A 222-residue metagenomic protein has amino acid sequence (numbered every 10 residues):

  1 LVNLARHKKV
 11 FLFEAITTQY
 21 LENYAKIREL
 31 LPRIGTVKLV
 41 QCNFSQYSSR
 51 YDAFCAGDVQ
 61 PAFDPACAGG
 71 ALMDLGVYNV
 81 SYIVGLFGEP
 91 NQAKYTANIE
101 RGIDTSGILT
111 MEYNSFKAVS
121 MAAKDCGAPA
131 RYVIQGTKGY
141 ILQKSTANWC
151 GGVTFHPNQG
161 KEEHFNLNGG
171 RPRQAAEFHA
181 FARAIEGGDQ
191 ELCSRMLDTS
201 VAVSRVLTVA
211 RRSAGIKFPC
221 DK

Functional and structural regions predicted by a protein language model:
L1-F11: Rossmann-fold NAD(P)-binding glycine/threonine-rich loop
T18-N91: Predominantly a Rossmann-like dinucleotide-binding segment in NAD(P)-dependent oxidoreductases
A66-M73, E163-P172: A short glycine-threonine-serine/GTX helix/turn-capping micro-motif
N79-G152, N168, F178-G188, D221: Contiguous beta-strand/loop segments that form the cofactor/metal-binding neighborhood of enzyme cores
N166-H179, R195: Active-site loop of classical SDR/Rossmann-like NAD(P)-dependent oxidoreductases, centered on the catalytic Tyr-X3-Lys
A180-K222: C-terminal helix-rich "cap/oligomerization" subdomain common to oxidoreductases
